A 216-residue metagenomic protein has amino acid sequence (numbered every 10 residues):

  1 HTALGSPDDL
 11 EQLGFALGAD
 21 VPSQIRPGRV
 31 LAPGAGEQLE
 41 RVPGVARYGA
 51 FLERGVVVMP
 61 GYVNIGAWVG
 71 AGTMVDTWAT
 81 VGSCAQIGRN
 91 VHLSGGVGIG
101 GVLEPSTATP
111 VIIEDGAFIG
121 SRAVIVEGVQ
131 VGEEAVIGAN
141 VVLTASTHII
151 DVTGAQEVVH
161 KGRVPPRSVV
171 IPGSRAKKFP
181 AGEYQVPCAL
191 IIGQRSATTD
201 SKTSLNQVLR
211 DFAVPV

Functional and structural regions predicted by a protein language model:
H1-T2, W78: Flexible, glycine/proline-enriched loop segments at strand-loop-helix junctions that form or flank small-ligand binding
T2-V45: ATP-dependent small-molecule kinase catalytic core of the GHMP/sugar-kinase superfamily and closely related
Q12, Q24, E37-Q38, Q86 (+5 more regions): Residue-identity detector for glutamine
F15-G18, R29, P60, R195 (+1 more regions): Generic secondary-structure transition motif, activating predominantly at the C-termini of alpha-helices
I25, R29, A35, P43 (+4 more regions): Solvent-exposed, flexible loop/coil residues
E40, K161, R167-S168, P172-V216: Terminal amphipathic alpha-helical/low-complexity segments used for targeting or macromolecular assembly
A46-K178, I191: Structural signal for interior beta-strand "rungs" in well-ordered beta-sheet cores of soluble enzyme domains
